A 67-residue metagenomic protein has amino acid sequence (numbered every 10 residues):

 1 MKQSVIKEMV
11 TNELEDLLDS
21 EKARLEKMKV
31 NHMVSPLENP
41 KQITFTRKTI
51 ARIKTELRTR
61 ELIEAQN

Functional and structural regions predicted by a protein language model:
M1-N67: Extended, charge-rich alpha-helical interface modules
